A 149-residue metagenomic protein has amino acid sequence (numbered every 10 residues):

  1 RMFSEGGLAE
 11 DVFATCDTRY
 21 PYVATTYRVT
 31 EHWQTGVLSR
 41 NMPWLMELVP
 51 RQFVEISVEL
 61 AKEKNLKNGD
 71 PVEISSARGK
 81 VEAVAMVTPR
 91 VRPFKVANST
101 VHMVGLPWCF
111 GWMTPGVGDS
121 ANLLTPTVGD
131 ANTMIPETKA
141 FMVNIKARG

Functional and structural regions predicted by a protein language model:
R1-R40: Long, low-complexity segments enriched in small/aliphatic residues
R19, R28, T35, S39-G149: Long, contiguous, secondary-structure-rich segments that constitute the structural scaffold of globular domains
